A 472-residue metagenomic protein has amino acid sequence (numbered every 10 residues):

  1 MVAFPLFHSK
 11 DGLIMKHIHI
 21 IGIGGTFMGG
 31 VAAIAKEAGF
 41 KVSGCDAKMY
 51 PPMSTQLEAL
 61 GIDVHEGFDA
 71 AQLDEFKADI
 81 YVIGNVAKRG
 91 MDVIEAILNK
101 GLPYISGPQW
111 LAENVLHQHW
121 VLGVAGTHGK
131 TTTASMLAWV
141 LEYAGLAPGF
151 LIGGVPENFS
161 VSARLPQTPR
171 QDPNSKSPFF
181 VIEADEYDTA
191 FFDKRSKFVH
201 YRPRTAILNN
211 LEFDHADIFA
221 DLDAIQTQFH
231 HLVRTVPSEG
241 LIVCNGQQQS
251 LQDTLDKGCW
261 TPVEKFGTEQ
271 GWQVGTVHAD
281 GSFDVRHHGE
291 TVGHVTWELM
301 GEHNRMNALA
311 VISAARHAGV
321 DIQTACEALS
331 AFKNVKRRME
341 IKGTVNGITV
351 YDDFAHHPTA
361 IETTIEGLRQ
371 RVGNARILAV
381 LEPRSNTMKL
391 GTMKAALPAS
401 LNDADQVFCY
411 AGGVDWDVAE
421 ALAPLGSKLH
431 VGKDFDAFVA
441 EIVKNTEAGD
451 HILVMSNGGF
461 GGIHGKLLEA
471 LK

Functional and structural regions predicted by a protein language model:
M1-H65, K77-D79, N99-L102, Q171-P173 (+5 more regions): ATP-dependent carboxylate-amine ligase
F7, L13, I34-E37, E58 (+5 more regions): Phosphate-binding loop of NTP-binding sites
A47-Y50, F68-A70, A87-K88, G246-Q249 (+2 more regions): Short, polar loop motifs at secondary-structure junctions
P52, D74, N114, N158-F159 (+3 more regions): Generic structural signal for helix capping and beta-alpha/helix-loop junctions
H65-D69, G107-A112, L151-G154, G258-H278 (+3 more regions): Beta-strand->loop->alpha-helix junctions that form or flank phosphate-binding loops in nucleotide-handling enzymes
G67-I80, N85: BRCT (BRCA1 C-terminal) domain core and associated BRCT-interaction motifs
G84-V86, G246, V454-G459: Glycine-rich beta-strand-to-loop/alpha-helix junction loops that act as flexible
G275-G293: Acidic-glycine-rich active-site phosphate/pyrophosphate-binding loop
